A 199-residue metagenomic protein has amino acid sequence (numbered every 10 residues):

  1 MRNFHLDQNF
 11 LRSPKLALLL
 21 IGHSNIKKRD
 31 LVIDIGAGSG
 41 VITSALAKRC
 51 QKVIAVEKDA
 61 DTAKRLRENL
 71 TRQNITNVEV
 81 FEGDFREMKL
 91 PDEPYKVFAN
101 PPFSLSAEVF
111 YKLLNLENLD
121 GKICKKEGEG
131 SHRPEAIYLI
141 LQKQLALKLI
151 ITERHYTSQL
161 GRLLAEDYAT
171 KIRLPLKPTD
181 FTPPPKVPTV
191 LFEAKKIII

Functional and structural regions predicted by a protein language model:
M1-I199: Catalytic cores of RNA-modifying enzymes
